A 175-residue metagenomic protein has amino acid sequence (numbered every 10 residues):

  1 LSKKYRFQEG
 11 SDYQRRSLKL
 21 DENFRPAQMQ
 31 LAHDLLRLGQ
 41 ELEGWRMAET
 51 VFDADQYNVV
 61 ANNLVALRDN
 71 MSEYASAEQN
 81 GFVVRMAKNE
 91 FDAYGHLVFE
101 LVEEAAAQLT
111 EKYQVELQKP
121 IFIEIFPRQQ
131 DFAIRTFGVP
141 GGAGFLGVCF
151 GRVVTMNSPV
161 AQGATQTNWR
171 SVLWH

Functional and structural regions predicted by a protein language model:
F7, F24, Y57-V59: Residue-level recognition of tetratricopeptide repeat
R16-S17, T50-V51: Canonical positions in the second alpha-helix
L20, D53-A54: Structural marker of alpha-solenoid helical repeat scaffolds
P26-Q30, R46, V60-L64: Alpha-solenoid helical repeat scaffolds
E73-W174: Juxtacatalytic substrate-recognition/specificity segment
